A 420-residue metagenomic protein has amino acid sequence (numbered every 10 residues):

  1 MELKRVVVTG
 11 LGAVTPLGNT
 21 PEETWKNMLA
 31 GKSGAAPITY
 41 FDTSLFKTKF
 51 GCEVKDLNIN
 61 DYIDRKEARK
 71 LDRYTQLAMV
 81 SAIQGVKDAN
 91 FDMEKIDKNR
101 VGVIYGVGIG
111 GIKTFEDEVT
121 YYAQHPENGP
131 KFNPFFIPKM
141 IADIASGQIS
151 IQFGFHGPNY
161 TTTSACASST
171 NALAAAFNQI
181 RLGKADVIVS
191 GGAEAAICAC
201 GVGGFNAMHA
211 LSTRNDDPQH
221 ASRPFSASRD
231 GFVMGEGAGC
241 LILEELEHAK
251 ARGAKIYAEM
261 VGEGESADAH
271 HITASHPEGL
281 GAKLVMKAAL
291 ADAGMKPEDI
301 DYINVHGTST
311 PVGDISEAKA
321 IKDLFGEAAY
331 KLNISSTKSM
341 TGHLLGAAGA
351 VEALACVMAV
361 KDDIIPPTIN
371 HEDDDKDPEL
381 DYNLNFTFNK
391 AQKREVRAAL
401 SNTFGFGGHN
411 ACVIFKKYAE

Functional and structural regions predicted by a protein language model:
M1-E67, A89, E247-E259, L354-T368 (+1 more regions): ACP-dependent fatty acid/polyketide chain-elongation machinery
M1-V8, K95-K98, A293-D299, Y330 (+1 more regions): Flexible, low-complexity linker/loop segments at domain and module junctions
R5-T9, A36, D216-A293, Y302 (+1 more regions): Condensing-enzyme catalytic core mediating Claisen C-C bond formation in acyl metabolism
V8, K32-S164, A193-G204, P297-G313: Conserved beta-ketoacyl condensing-enzyme motif
G10, M28, A82, V103 (+10 more regions): Conserved small-residue
T39, K184-D230, E263-P277, G307-D314 (+1 more regions): Acyl-CoA/ACP chain-elongation machinery
A78-F91, A145, S150-F153, N159-E194 (+3 more regions): Active-site-proximal alpha-helical scaffold in enzymes
Q124-N133, A174, N178, E194-A251 (+2 more regions): Glycine-/small-residue-rich "gating" segment that lines the acyl/pantetheine channel and substrate pocket
